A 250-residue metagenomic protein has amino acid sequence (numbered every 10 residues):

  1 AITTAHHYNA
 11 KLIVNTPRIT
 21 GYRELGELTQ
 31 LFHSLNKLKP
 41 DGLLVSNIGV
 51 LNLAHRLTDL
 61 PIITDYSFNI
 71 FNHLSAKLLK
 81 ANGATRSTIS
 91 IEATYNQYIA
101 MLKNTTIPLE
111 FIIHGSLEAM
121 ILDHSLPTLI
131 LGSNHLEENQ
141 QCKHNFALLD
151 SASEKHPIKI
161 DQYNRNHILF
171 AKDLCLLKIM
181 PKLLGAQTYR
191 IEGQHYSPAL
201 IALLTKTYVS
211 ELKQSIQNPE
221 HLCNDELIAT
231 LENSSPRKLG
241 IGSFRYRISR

Functional and structural regions predicted by a protein language model:
A1-L78, N82-R250: Active-site pocket-lining/capping segments in soluble small-molecule metabolic enzymes
